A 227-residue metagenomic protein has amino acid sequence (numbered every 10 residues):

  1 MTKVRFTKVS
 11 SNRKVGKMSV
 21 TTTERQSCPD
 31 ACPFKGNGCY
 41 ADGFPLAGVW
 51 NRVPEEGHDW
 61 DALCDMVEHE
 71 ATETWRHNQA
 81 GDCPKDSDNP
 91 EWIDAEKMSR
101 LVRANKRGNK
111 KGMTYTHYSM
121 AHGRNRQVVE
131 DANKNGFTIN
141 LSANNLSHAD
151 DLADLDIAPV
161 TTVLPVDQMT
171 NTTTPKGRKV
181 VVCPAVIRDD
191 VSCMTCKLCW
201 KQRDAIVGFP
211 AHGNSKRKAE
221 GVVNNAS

Functional and structural regions predicted by a protein language model:
M1-S227: Class I S-adenosyl-L-methionine
